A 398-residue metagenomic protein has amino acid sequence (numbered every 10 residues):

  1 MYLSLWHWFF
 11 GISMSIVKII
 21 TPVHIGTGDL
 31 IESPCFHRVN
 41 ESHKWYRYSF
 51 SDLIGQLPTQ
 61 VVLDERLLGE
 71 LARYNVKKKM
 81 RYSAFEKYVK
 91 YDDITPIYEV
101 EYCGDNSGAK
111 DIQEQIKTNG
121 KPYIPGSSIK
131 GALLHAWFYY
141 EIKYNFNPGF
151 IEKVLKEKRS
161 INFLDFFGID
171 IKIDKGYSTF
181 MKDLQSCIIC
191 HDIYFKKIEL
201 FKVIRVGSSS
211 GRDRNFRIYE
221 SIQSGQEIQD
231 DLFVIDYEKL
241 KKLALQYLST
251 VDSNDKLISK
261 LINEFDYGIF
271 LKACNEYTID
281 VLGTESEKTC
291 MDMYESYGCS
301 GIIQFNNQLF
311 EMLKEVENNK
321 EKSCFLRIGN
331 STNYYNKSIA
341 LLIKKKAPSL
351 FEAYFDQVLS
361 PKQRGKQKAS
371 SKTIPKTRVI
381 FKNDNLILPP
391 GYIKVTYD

Functional and structural regions predicted by a protein language model:
M1-D398: Basic, Gly/Ser/Thr-rich N-terminal segments that form RNA-phosphate-binding interfaces in CRISPR RAMP
